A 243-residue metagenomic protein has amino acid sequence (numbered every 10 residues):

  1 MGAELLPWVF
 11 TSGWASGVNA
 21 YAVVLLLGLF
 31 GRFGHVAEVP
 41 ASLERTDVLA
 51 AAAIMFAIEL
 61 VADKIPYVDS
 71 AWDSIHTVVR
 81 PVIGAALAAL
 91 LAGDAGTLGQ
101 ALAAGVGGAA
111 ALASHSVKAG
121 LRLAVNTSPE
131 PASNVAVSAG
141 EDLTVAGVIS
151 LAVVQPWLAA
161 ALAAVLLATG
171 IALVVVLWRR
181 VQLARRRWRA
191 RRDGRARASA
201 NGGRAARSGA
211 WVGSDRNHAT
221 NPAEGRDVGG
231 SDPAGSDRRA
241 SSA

Functional and structural regions predicted by a protein language model:
M1-E4, F30-D47, A88-A103, A152-A160: Helix-coil boundary and interhelical linker segments in multi-pass alpha-helical membrane proteins
S42-V48, A92-A101, G120-P131, R179-R192: A cytosolic-side transmembrane-helix exit/cap motif
R45-V48, S70-V82, A104, P129 (+1 more regions): Cytoplasmic-side transmembrane-helix entry/capping segments in multi-pass membrane proteins
A57-S70, V117-N126: C-terminal ends of transmembrane helices
T77-A89, S133-G147, R195-A198: Small-residue-rich segments of transmembrane alpha-helices in multi-pass membrane proteins, especially helix faces
V82-L90, Q100-L121, L143: Mid-bilayer segments of alpha-helical transmembrane spans in multi-pass integral membrane proteins that mediate
L183-D215: Short, highly charged, low-complexity non-transmembrane loops/tails of multi-pass membrane proteins
G209-A243: Long, low-complexity, intrinsically disordered segments
